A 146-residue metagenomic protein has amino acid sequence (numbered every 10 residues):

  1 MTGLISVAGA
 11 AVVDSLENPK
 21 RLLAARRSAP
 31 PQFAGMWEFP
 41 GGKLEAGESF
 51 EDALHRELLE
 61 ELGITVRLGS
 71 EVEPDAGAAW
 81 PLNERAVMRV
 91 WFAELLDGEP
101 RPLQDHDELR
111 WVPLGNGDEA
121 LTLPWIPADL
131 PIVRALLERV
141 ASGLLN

Functional and structural regions predicted by a protein language model:
M1-L22, K43, P74: Conserved N-terminal beta-strand and adjoining loop/helix that marks the start of the Nudix/MutT-like hydrolase domain
I5, V66, P74-P100, R110 (+1 more regions): Active-site-adjacent beta-strand/loop module that shapes the phosphate/pyrophosphate-binding cleft
A10, L54, V90-F92: A structural signal for short, well-ordered beta-strand segments
V12-D14, R26, L95: Residue-level signal for short segments within beta-strands and strand-turn junctions of well-structured beta-sheet
N18-P19, G98-P102: Short helix-loop capping/hinge motifs at secondary-structure junctions, enriched in acidic/polar residues
P19-E60: Conserved Nudix-box catalytic region and its N-terminal flanking loop in Nudix hydrolases and closely related
P31-A34, V90, R101-N146: Nudix hydrolase/Nudix homology domain
E61-R67: Short secondary-structure junctions
